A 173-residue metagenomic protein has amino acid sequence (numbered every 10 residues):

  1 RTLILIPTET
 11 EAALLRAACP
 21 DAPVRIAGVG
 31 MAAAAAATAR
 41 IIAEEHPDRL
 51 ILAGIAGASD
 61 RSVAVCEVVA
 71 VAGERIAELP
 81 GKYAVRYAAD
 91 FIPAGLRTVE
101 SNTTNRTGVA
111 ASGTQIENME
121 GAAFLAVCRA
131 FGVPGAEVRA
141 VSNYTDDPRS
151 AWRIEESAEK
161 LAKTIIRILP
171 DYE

Functional and structural regions predicted by a protein language model:
R1-L3: Extreme N-terminal starter segment of soluble prokaryotic enzymes
L5-P7: Protease-domain processing segments flanking chymotrypsin-fold serine proteases, especially trypsin-like
E9-E173: Glycine-rich phosphate- or other oxyanion-binding loops that anchor nucleotides, phosphorylated ligands
